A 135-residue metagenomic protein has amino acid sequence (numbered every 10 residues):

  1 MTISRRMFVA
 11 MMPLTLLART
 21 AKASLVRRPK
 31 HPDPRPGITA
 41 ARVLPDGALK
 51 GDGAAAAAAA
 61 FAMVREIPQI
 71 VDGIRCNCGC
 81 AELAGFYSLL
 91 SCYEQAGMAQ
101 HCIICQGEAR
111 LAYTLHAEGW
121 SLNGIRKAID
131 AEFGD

Functional and structural regions predicted by a protein language model:
M1-L16: N-terminal secretory signal peptides and thylakoid transit peptides that target proteins across membranes
R5, A54-A57, L122: Short amphipathic alpha-helical segments that mediate assembly, nucleic-acid/protein binding, or membrane association
R19-A55, A59: C-terminal segment of N-terminal export signals and the immediately downstream linker at the start of the mature
V43-F86: Short, charged low-complexity linear segments at domain edges
I74-R110: Short, thiol/selenol-centered motifs that function as redox-active sites or metal-ligating centers
T114-L115: Helix-rich interaction surfaces within compact, conserved domain-sized segments that mediate assembly or partner
E118-G119: Charged, alpha-helical scaffolding/interaction elements associated with membrane systems
L122-D135: Short flanking/linker segments adjacent to small metal-binding domains or redox-active Cys/His motifs
